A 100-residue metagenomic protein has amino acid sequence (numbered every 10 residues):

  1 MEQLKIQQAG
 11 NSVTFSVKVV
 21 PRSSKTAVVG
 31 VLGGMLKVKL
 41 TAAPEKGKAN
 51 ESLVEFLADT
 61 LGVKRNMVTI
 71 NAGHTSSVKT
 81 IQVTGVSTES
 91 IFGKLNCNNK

Functional and structural regions predicted by a protein language model:
M1-G47, E51-V54, T60-V63, T69-H74 (+1 more regions): Contiguous, often N-terminal, cationic amphipathic patches that form binding interfaces
